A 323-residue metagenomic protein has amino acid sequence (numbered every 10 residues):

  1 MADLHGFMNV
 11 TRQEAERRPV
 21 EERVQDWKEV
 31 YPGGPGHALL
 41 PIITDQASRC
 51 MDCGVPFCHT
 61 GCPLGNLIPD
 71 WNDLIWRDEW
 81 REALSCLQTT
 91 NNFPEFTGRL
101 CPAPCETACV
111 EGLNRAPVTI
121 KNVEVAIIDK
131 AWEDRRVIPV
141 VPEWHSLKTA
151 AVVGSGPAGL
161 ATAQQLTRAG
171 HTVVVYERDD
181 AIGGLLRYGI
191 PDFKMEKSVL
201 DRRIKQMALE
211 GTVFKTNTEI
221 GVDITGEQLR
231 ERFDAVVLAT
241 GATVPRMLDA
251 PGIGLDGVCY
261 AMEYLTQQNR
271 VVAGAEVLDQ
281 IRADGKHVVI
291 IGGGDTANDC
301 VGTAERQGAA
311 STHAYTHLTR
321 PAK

Functional and structural regions predicted by a protein language model:
M1-T149, K197, V236-M262, D279-R282: Ferredoxin-type iron-sulfur electron-transfer modules and their immediate structural context
G33, L113, F193, K197 (+2 more regions): Hydrophobic alpha-helical scaffolding
V55, V152-Y176, K215-T225, R230 (+2 more regions): Rossmann-like dinucleotide/flavin-binding elements
L84-N91, P104, V123, L186-D234: N-terminal Rossmann-like dinucleotide/flavin-binding domain of flavoprotein oxidoreductases that bind FAD/FMN
D179: Residues in the short beta-alpha loop(s) of Rossmann-like NAD(P)-binding domains
G183: Short alpha-helix immediately C-terminal to the canonical SAM-binding loop
E210, I253-G254, G308: Short, structured coil segments at secondary-structure junctions
Y315-P321: Conserved small/polar residues in nucleotide/adenosyl-binding loops
